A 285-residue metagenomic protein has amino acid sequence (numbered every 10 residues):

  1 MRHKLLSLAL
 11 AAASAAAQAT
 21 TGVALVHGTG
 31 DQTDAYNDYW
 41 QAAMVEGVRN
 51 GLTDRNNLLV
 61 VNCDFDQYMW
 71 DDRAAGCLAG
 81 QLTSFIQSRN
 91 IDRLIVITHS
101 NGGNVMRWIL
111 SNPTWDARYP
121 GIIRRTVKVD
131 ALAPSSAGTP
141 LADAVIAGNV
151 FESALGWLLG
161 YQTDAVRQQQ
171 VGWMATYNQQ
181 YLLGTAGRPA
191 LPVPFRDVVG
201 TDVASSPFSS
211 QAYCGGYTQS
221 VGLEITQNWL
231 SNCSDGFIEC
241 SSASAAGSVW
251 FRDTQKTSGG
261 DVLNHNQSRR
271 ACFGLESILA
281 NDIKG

Functional and structural regions predicted by a protein language model:
R2-L8: Sec-dependent signal peptide recognition, specifically the positively charged N-region followed immediately by
A12-A16: N-terminal signal peptide c-region/cleavage motif recognized by signal peptidases
A19-L94: Active-site catalytic motif of lipid deacylating hydrolases and related acyltransferases
V23, A75-Y181: Serine-dependent carboxylesterase/thioesterase catalytic core of lipase-like alpha/beta-hydrolase/SGNH enzymes
A24, L59, D130, R196-V198: Hydrophobic/aromatic beta-strand patches that form the interior of the parallel beta-sheet core in alpha/beta enzyme
T29, G102, A133-S135, T201-A204 (+1 more regions): Catalytic metal-binding/acid-base residues of hydrolase active sites
D34-D38, W108-I109, P140-A144, F208-S210: Short, solvent-exposed loop/turn and secondary-structure capping segments
R188-G285: C-terminal catalytic-base region of ester-bond hydrolases, centering on the histidine of the charge-relay
